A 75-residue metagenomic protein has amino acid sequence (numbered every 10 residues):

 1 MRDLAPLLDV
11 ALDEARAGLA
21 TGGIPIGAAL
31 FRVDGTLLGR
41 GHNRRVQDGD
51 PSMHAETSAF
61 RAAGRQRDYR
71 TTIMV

Functional and structural regions predicted by a protein language model:
M1-T21: Short, basic/aromatic recognition patches
A11, G27, A59: Residue-level signal for inorganic ion chemistry
G18, G23, L37, R45: Short glycine- and Lys/Arg-enriched binding-loop motifs that mark or flank ligand-binding interfaces
G22-I26, R70: Short, basic and Ser/Thr-rich N-terminal targeting/leader segments
I26-G35: Short beta-strand scaffold segments in enzyme catalytic cores
G39-V75: Zn2+-dependent cytidine deaminase-like catalytic core
